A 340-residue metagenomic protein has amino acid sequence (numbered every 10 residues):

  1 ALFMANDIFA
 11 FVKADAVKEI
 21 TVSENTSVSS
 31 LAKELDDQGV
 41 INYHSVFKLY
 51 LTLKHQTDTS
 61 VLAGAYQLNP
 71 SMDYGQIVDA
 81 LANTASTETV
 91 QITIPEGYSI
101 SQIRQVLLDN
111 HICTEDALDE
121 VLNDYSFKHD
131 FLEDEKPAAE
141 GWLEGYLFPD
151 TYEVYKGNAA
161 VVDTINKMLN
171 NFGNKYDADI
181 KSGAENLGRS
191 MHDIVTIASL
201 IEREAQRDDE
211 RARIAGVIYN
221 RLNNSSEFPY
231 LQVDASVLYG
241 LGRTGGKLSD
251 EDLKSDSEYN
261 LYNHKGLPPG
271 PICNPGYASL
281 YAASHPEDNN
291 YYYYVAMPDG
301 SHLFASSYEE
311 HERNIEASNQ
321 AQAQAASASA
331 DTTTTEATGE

Functional and structural regions predicted by a protein language model:
F3-K175: Signal peptide-directed extracytoplasmic domains
H111-T114, Y125-E340: Bacterial extracytoplasmic/cell-wall-associated proteins, especially those involved in peptidoglycan
